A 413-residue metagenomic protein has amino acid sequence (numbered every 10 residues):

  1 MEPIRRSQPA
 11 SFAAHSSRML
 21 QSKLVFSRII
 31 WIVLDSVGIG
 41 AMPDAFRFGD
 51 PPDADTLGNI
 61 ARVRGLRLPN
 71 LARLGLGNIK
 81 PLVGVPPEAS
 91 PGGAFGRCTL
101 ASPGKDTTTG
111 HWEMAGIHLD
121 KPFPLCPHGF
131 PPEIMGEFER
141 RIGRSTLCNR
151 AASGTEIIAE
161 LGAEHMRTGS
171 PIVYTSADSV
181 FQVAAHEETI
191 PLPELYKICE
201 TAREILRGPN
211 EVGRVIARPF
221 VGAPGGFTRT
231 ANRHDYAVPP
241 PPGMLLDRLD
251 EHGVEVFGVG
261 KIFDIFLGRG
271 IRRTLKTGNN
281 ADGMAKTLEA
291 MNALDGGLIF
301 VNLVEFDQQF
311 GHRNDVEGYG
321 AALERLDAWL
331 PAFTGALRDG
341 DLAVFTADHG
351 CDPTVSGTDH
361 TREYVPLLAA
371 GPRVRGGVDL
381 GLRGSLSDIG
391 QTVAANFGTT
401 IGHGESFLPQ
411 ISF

Functional and structural regions predicted by a protein language model:
E2-P3, H15: Intrinsically disordered, low-complexity regions enriched in serine, threonine, proline and polar/charged residues
P3, P9, S22: Cationic, low-complexity basic patches in intrinsically disordered or flexible, solvent-exposed regions
F12, S16-F413: Feature captures the catalytic ectodomains and active-site-proximal regions of enzymes that hydrolyze or transfer
